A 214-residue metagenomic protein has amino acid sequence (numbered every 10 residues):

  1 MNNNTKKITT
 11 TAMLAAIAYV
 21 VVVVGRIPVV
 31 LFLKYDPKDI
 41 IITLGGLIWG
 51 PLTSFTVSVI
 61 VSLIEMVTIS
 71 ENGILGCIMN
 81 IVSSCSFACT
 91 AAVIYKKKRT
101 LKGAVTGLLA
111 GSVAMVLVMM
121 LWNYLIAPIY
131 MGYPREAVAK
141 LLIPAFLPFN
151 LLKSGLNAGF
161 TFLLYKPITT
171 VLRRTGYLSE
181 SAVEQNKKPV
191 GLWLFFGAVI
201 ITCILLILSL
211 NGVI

Functional and structural regions predicted by a protein language model:
M1-I214: Loop-helix junctions at membrane interfaces
